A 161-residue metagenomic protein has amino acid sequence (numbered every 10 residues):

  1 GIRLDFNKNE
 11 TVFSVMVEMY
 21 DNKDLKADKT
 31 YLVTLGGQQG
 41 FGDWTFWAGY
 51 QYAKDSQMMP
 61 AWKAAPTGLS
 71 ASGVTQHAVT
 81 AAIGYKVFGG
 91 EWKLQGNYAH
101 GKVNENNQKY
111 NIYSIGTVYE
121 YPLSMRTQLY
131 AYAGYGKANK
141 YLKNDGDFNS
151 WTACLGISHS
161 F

Functional and structural regions predicted by a protein language model:
G1-S114: Detector for outer-membrane/organellar transmembrane beta-barrel domains, recognizing the amphipathic beta-strand
Y31, Y113, K137, S150-W151: Extracytoplasmic/periplasmic mature domains of Sec-exported, cell-envelope-associated bacterial proteins
A65-P66, D145, H159: Glycine- and aromatic-enriched membrane alpha-helices
V87, F148-F161: Outer-membrane beta-barrel "beta-signal"
G89, N106-N107, S124-L129, N144: Outer-membrane beta-barrel porins/channels
Q108, Y119, Y135, D147-W151: N-terminal entry module detector
G116-A138: C-terminal closing repeat unit and adjoining cap/tail of repeat-based domains
K140-F148: Short, flexible active-site recognition loops that position polar ligands and cofactors
